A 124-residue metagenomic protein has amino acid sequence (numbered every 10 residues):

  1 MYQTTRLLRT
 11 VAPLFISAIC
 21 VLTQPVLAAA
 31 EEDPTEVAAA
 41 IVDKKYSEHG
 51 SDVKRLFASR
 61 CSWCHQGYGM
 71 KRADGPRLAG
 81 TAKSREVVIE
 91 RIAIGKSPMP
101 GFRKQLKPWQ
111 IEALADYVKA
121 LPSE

Functional and structural regions predicted by a protein language model:
M1-L8: N-terminal secretory signal peptides that target proteins for export/translocation
V11-V21: Bacterial N-terminal signal peptides
V26-L56, V87: Electrostatic cytochrome c docking/interface patches
E48-R55, W63-K96: Gly/Gly-Pro-rich "capping" loops immediately C-terminal to redox-active cysteine motifs in periplasmic/lumenal
S59: Cys/His-enriched microdomains
E90-W109: Short Fe-S-cluster ligation motifs
Q105-E124: C-terminal capping alpha-helices of c-type cytochrome domains
